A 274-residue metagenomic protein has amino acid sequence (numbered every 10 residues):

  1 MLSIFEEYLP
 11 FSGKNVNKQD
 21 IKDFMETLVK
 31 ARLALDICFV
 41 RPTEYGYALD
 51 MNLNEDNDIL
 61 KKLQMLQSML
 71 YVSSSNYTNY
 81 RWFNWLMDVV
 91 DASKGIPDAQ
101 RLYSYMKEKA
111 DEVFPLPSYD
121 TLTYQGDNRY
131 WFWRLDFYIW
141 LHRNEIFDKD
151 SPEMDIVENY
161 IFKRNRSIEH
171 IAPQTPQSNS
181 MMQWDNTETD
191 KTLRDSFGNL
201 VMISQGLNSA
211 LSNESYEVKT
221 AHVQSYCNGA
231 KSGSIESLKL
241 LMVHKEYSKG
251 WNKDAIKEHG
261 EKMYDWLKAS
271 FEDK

Functional and structural regions predicted by a protein language model:
M1-K274: Flexible coil/loop and intrinsically disordered segments
